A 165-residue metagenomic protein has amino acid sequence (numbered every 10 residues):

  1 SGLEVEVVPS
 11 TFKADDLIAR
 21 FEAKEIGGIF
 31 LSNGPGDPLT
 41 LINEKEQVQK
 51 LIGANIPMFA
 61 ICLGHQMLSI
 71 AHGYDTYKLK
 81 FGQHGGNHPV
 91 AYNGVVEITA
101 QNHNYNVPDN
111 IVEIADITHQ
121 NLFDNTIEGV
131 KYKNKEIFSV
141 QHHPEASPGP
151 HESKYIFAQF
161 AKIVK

Functional and structural regions predicted by a protein language model:
S1, K24, A54-N55, E113-I114 (+1 more regions): Structured helix-beta-strand junction loops
S1-V8: Short helix-loop-beta junction
V5, M58, I137: Hydrophobic anchor at the start of a short beta-strand that flanks the dinucleotide cofactor-binding loop
V8-L17, D37: Short acidic loop-to-helix transition motifs that present clustered carboxylates
R20-I98, P150-Q159: Cysteine-nucleophile active-site neighborhood
C62, H103, H143: Active-site glycine-centered loops adjacent to acidic/histidine catalytic or metal-binding residues that shape
V95-K135: Catalytic beta-strand/loop cores that center a nucleophilic Ser/Cys/Thr and support acyl-enzyme chemistry
G129-K165: A glycine-centered loop/beta-turn motif at secondary-structure junctions
